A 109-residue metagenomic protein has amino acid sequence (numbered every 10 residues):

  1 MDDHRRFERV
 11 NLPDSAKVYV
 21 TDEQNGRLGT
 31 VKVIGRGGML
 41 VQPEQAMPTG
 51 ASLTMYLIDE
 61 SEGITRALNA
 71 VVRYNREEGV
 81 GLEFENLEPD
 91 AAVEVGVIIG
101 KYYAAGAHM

Functional and structural regions predicted by a protein language model:
M1-I34, G100-M109: N-terminal helix initiation/capping motif
P13, A67-L68: Short beta-strand-initiation
D14-T49, T54, R76-G81: Short strand-loop-strand
R27, T65-R66, A92: Alpha-helix N-cap/helix-start motif
T30, N69-V71: Residues located in well-ordered beta-strands
P43, L57, L68, F84-N86: Residue-level recognition of conserved beta-strand positions in structured domain cores
I58-G63: Short, charged beta-turn/beta-strand-edge "cap" motif at the junction between a beta-strand and an adjacent loop
G79-M109: C-terminal output/interaction extensions
